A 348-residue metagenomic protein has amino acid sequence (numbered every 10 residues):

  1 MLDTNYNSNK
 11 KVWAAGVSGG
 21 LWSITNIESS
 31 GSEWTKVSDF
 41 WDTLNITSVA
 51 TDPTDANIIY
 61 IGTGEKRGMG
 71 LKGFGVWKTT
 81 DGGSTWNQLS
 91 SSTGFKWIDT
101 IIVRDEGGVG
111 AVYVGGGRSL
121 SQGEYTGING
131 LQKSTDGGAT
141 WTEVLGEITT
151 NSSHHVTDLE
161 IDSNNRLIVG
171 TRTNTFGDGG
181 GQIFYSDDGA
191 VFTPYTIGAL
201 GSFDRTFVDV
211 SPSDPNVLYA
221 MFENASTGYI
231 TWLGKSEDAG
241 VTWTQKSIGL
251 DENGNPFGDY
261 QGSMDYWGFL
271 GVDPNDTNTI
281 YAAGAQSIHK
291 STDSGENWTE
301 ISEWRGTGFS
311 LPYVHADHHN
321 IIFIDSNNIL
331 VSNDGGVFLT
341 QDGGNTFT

Functional and structural regions predicted by a protein language model:
M1-T348: Extracellular glycan-interacting surfaces
